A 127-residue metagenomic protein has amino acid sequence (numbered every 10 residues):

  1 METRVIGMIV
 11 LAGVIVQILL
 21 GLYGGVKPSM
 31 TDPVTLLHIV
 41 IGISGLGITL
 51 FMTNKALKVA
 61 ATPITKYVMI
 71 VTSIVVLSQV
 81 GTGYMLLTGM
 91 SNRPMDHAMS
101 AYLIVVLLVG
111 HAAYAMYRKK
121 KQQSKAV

Functional and structural regions predicted by a protein language model:
M1-V127: Polytopic transmembrane helical bundles with strong interfacial aromatic enrichment
